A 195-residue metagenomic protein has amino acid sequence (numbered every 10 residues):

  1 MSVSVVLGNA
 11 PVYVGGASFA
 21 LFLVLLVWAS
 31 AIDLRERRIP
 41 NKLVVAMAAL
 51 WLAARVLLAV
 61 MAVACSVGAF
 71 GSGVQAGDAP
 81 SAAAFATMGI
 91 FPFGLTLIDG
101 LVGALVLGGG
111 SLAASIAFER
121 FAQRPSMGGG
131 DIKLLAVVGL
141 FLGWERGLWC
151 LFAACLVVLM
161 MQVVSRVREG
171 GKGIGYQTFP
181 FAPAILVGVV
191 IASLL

Functional and structural regions predicted by a protein language model:
M1-L195: A membrane-topology feature that recognizes alpha-helical transmembrane segments and their immediate juxtamembrane
